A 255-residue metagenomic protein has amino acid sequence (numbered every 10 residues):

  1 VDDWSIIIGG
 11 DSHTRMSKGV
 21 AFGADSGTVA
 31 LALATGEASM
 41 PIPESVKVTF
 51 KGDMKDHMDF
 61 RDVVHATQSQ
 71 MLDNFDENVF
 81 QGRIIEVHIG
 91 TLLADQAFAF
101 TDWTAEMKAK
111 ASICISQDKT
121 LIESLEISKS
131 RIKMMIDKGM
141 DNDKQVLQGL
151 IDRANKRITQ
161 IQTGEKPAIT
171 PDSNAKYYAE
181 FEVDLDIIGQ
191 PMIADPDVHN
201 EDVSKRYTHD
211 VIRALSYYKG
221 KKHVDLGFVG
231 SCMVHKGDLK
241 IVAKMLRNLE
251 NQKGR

Functional and structural regions predicted by a protein language model:
V1-R255: Fe-S-dependent hydro-lyases/dehydratases of central metabolism
